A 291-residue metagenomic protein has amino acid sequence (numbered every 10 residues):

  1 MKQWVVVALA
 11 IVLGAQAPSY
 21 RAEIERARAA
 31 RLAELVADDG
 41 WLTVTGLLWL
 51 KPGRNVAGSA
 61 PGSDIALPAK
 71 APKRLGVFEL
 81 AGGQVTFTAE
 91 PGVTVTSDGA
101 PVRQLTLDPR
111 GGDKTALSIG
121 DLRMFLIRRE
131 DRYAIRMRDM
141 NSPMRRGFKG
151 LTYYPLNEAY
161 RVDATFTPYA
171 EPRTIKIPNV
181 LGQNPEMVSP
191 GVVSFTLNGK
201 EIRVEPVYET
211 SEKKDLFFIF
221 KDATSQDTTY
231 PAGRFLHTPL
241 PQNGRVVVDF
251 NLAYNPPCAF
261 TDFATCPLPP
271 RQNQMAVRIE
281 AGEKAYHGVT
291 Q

Functional and structural regions predicted by a protein language model:
M1-W4: Positively charged n-region of N-terminal signal peptides that target proteins for export
V6-Q16: Hydrophobic h-region of N-terminal signal peptides that target proteins for export in Gram-negative bacteria
A15-L48: N-terminal pre-domain segments of enzymes
V44, W49-K114: Forkhead-associated
T88-G92, T96-D163, P172, G282-H287: C-terminal boundary/linker segments immediately following FHA domains
L105, R123-M124, V192, R234-P239: Beta-strand-rich interaction surfaces with strong enrichment in secreted/lumenal proteins
L151-Y153, A223-D227, F235-P239, R245-Q291: Extended, aromatic/histidine-rich regions of cofactor-dependent oxidoreductases associated with respiratory
T165-S225, Y230: Flexible, glycine-rich surface segments
